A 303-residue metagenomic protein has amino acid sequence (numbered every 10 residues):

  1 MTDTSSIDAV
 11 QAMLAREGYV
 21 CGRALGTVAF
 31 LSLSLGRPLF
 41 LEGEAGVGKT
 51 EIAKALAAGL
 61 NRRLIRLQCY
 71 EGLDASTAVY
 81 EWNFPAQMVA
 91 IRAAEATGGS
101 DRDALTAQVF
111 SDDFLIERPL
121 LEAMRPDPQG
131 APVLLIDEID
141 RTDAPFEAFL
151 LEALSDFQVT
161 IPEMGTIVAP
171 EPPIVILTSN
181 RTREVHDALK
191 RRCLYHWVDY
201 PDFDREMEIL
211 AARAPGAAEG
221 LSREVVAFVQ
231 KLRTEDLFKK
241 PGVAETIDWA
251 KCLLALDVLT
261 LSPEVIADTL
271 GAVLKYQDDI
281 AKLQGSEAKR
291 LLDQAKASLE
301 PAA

Functional and structural regions predicted by a protein language model:
M1-A303: C-terminal regulatory/interaction module of P-loop NTP-utilizing enzymes
